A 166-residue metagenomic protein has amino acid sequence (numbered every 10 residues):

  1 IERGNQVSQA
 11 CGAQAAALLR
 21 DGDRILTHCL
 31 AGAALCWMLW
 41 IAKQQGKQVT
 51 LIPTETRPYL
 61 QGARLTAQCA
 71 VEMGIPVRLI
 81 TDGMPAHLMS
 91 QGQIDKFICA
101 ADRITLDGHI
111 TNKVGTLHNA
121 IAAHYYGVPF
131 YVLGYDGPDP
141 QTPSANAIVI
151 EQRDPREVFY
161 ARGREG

Functional and structural regions predicted by a protein language model:
I1-L79: N-terminal active-site beta-alpha-beta segment that forms phosphate/nucleotide-binding and substrate-recognition loops
T54-G166: Conserved phosphate- and dinucleotide-binding cores of soluble alpha/beta proteins, encompassing both enzyme active
